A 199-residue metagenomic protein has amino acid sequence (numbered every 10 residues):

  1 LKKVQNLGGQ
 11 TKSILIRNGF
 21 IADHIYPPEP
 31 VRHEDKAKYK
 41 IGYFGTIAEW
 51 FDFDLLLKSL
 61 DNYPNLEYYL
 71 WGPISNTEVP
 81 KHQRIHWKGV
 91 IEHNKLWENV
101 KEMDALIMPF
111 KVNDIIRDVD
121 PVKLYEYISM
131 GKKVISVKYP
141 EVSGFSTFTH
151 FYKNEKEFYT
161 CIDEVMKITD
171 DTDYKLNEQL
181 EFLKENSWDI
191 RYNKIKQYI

Functional and structural regions predicted by a protein language model:
L1-K3, W71-E78, S136-E141: Short, polar loop motifs at secondary-structure junctions
I16-G19: Carbohydrate-associated surface elements
P27-K40, Y174: Nucleotide-sugar donor-binding and catalytic loop/hinge architecture of NDP-sugar-dependent glycosyltransferases
E34-F51, L57-L60, Y68-W71: Conserved donor-binding/catalytic core segment of Leloir-type glycosyltransferases
F51, N94, E98-N99, L106-S129 (+1 more regions): Nucleotide-sugar-dependent
G72-E102: Nucleotide-activated donor-binding/catalytic signature segment of Leloir-type glycosyltransferases, i.e., the conserved
S143-E164: Change "using UDP/GDP/dTDP sugars" to "using nucleotide sugars
D170-I199: A charged, aromatic-enriched C-terminal amphipathic alpha-helix characteristic of glycosyltransferases across folds
